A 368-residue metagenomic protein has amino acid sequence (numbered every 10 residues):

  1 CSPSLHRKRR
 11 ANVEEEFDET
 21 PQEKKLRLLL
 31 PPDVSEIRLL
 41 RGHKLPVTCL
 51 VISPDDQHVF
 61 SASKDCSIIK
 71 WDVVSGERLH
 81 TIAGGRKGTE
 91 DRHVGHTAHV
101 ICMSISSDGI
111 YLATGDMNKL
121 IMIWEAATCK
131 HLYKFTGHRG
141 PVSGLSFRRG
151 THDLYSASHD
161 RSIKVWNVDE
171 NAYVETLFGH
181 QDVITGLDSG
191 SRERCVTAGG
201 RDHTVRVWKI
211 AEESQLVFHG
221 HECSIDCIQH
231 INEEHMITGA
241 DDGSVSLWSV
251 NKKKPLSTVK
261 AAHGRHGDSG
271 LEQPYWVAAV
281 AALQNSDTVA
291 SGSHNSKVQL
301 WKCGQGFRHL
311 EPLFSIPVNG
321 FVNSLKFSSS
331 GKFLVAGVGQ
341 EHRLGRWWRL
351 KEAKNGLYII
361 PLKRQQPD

Functional and structural regions predicted by a protein language model:
C1-L45, V338-G339, R346-K351, P361 (+1 more regions): Intrinsically disordered terminal extensions that flank WD40 beta-propeller domains in eukaryotic WD-repeat scaffold
E36, P46, D55, G88 (+15 more regions): WD40/WD-repeat beta-propeller blade-loop signature
L40-V47, G84-V100, T136-V142, F178-I184 (+3 more regions): WD40/WD-repeat beta-propeller blade N-cap
V51-D56, M103-G109, G115, L145-H152 (+5 more regions): Loop/turn segments within WD40 beta-propeller blades
Q57-F60, G109-A113, M122, H131-Y133 (+9 more regions): Structural hallmark of WD40 beta-propellers
A62-D65, T114-N118, A157-D160, A198-D202 (+3 more regions): Conserved strand-to-loop turn within each blade of WD40 beta-propeller repeats
S67, Y111, L120, R139 (+8 more regions): A conserved positional marker within WD40/Gbeta-like beta-propeller blades
I68-D72, I121-E125, L145, I163-W166 (+5 more regions): WD40-repeat beta-propellers
